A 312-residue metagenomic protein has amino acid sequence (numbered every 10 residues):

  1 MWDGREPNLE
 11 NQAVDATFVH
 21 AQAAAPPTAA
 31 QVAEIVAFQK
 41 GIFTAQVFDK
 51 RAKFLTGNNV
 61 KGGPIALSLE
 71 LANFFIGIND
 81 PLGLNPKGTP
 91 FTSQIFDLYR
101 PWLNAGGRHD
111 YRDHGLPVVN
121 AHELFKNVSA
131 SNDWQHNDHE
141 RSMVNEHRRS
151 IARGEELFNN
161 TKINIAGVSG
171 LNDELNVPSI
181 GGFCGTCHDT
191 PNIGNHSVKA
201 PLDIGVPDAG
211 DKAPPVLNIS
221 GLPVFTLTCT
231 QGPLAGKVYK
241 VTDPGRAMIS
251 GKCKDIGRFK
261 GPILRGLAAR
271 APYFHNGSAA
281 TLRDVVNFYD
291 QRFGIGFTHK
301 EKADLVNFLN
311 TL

Functional and structural regions predicted by a protein language model:
M1-L312: Periplasmic c-type cytochrome electron-transfer domains
